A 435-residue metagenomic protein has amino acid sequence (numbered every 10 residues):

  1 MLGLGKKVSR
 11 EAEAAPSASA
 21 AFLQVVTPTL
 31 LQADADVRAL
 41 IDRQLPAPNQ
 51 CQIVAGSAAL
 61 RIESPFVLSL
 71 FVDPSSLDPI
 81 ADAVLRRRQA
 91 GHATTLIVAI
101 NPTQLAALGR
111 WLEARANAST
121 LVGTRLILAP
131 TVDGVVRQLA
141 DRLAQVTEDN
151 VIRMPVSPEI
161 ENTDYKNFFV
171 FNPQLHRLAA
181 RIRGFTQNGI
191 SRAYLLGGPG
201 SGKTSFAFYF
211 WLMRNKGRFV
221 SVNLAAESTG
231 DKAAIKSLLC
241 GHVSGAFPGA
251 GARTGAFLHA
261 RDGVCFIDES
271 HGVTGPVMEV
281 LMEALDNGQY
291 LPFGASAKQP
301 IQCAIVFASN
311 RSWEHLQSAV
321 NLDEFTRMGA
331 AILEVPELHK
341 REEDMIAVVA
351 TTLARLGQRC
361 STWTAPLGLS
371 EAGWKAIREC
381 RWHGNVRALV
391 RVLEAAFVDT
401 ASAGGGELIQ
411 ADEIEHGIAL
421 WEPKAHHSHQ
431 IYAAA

Functional and structural regions predicted by a protein language model:
M1-V156, H339-E342, A350, S361-A365 (+7 more regions): N-terminal accessory segments that target, anchor, or regulate ATP-driven/P-loop NTPase machines and associated
P16, A59-I62, R87-G91, G184-N188 (+7 more regions): Conserved catalytic network of the ASCE P-loop NTPase/AAA+ motor domain
L23, G263-V264, A331: The start of beta-strands in P-loop NTPase/AAA+ ATPase cores
P48-Q52, G245-A250, N287-P292: Short gly/ser/thr-rich secondary-structure transition/capping motifs
L77, T229-K236, R253-N287, C303-V306 (+2 more regions): Conserved AAA+/SF3 P-loop NTPase catalytic/coupling segment centered on the Walker-B
R125-G198, A396: Flexible nucleotide-interacting loop at or near the entrance of a catalytic core
V156-H176, A180-R183, Q187, F206 (+4 more regions): Nucleotide-binding/hydrolysis machinery
N167, R177-H242, A246-P248, H259-V264 (+4 more regions): Conserved post-Walker A coupling segment in P-loop NTPases
